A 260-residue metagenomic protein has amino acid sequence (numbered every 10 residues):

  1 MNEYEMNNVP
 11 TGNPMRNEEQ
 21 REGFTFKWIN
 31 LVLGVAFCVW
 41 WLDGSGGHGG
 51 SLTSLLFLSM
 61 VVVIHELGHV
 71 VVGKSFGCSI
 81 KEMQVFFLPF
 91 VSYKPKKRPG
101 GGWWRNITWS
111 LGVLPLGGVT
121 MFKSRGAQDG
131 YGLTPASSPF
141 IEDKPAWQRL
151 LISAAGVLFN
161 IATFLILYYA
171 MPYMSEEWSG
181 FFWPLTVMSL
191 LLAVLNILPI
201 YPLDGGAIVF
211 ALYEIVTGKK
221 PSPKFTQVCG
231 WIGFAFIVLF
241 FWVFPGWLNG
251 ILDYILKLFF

Functional and structural regions predicted by a protein language model:
N2-G50, V113, W147-R149: Topogenic membrane-insertion module of multi-pass membrane proteins
N2-P14, G49-A136, L185-L203, A207-T217: Small-residue-rich helix-interface/hinge motifs
Y4-R21, N30, F164-L195, Y201-L203 (+2 more regions): C-terminal recognition in membrane/secretory proteostasis and scaffolding
Q20, A136-K144: Membrane-interface extramembranous regions at the lipid-water interface
F24-W28, L111, L150-A162, V228: Membrane-interface loop-to-helix entry segments
L31-S79, N160, Y169-E176, F260: Long, highly hydrophobic alpha-helical transmembrane signal-anchor segments
S51-L56, L150-A154, A162, F182-L185: Hydrophobic alpha-helical transmembrane segments
I141-Y169, Y173: Internal alpha-helical transmembrane segments
